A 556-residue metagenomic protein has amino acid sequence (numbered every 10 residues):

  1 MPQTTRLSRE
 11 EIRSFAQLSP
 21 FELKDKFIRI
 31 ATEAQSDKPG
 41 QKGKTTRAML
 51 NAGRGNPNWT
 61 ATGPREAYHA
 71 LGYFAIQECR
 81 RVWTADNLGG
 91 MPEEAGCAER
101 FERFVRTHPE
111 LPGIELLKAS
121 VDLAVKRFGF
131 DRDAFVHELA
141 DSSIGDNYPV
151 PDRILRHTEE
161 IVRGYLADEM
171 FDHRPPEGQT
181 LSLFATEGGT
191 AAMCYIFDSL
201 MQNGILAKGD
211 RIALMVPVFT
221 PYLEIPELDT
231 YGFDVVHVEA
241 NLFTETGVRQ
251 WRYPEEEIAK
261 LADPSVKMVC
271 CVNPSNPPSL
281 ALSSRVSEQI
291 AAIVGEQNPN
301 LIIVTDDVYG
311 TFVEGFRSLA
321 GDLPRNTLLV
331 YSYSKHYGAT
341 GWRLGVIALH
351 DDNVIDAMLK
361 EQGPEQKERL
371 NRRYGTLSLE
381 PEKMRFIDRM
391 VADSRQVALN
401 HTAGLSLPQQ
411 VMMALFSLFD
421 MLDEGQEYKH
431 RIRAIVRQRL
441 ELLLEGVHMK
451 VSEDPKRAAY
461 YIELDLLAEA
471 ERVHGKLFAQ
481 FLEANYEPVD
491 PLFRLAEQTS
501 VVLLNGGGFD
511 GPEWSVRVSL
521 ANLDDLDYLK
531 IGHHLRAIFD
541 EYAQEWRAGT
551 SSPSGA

Functional and structural regions predicted by a protein language model:
P2-R153: N-terminal "arm"/small-domain region of PLP-dependent enzymes with the aminotransferase-like
G53, Y460-A484, Q498-G532: Conserved PLP-binding active-site segment of the aspartate aminotransferase-like
G55-T60, T190-A192, V218-T220, P274-P277 (+8 more regions): Short, solvent-exposed loop/turn segments at secondary-structure junctions
N58-A61, A320-R385: Active-site PLP attachment segment
G89-P299, G310-P324, L328, Y486 (+4 more regions): Conserved core of the PLP fold type I
E368-I435, L443: Structural motif of enzymes handling amino- and sulfur-group chemistry
P408-M413, F419, Q426-E441, V451-Q480 (+1 more regions): Conserved glycine-rich beta-strand-loop-beta hairpin in the small C-terminal domain of fold type I
